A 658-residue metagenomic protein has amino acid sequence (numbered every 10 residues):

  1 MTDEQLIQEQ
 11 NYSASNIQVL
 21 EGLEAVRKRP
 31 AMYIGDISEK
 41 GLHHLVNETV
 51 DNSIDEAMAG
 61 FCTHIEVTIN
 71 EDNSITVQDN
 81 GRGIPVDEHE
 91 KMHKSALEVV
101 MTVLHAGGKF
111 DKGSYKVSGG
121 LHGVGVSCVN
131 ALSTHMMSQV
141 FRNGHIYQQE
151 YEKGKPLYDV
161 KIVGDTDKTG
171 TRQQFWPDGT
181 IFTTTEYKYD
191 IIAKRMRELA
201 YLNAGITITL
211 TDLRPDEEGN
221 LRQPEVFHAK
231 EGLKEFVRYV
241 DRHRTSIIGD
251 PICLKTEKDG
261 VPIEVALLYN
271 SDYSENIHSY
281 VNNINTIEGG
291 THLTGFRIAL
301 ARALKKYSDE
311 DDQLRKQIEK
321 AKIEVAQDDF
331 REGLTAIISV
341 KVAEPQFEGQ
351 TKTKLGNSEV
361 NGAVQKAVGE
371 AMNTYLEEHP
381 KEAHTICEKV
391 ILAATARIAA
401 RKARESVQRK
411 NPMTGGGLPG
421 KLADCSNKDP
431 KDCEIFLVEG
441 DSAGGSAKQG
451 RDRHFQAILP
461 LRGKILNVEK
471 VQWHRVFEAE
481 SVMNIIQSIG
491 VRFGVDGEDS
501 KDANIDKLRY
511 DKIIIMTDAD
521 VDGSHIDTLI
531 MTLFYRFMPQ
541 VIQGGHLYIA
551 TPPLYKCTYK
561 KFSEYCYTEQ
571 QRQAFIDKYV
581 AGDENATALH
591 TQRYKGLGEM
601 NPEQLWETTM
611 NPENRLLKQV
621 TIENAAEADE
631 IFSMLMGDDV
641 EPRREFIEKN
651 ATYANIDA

Functional and structural regions predicted by a protein language model:
M1-N16, L23, N47, D55-A57 (+13 more regions): GHKL-family ATPase ATP-binding module
K28-V46: Conserved short strand/loop->alpha-helix "switch" segment adjacent to the catalytic nucleotide/phosphoryl-transfer site
G83-E88: A short glycine-centered beta->alpha linker in the GHKL/HATPase_c
H89-E90, L97: Short adenine-binding "F-helix/F-box" segment of the Bergerat
E90, E348-N361, Y565-Q571, F575-Y579: Helical (often loop-to-helix) elements that flank the catalytic cores of nucleotide-handling enzymes
T395-T414, D429-E434, G445, Q449-R451 (+2 more regions): C-terminal interaction appendages of subunits in large macromolecular complexes
